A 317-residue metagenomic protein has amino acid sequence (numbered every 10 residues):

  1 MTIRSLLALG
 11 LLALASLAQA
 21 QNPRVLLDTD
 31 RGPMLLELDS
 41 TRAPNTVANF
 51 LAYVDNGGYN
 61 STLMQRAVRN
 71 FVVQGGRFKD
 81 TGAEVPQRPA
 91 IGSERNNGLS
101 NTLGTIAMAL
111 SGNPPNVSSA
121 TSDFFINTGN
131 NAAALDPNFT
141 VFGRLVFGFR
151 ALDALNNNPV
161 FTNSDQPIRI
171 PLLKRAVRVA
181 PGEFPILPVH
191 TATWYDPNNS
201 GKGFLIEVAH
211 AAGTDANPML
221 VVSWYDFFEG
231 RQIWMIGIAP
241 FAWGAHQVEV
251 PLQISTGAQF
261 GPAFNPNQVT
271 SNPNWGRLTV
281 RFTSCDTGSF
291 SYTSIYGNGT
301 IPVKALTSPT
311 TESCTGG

Functional and structural regions predicted by a protein language model:
M1-L7: Bacterial N-terminal signal peptides that target proteins for export
R4, R66, R144, K304-A305: Basic side chains
A13-L17: N-terminal signal peptide c-region/cleavage motif recognized by signal peptidases
Q19-H190, N199: Cyclophilin-like peptidyl-prolyl cis-trans isomerases
E183-G317: Mature soluble binding/inhibitory domains
